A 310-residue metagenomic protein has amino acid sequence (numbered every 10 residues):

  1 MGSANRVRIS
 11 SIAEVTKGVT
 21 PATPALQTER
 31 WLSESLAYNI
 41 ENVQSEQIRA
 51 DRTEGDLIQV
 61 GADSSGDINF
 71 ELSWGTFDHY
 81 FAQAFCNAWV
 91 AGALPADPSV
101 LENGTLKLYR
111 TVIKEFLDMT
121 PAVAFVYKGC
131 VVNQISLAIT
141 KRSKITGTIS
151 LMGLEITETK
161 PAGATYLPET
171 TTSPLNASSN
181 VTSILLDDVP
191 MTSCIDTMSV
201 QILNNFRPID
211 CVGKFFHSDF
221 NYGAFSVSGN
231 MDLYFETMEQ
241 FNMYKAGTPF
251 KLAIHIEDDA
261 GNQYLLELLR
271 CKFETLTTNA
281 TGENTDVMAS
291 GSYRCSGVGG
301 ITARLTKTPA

Functional and structural regions predicted by a protein language model:
M1-A310: Signature of extracytoplasmic/envelope-associated structural regions
